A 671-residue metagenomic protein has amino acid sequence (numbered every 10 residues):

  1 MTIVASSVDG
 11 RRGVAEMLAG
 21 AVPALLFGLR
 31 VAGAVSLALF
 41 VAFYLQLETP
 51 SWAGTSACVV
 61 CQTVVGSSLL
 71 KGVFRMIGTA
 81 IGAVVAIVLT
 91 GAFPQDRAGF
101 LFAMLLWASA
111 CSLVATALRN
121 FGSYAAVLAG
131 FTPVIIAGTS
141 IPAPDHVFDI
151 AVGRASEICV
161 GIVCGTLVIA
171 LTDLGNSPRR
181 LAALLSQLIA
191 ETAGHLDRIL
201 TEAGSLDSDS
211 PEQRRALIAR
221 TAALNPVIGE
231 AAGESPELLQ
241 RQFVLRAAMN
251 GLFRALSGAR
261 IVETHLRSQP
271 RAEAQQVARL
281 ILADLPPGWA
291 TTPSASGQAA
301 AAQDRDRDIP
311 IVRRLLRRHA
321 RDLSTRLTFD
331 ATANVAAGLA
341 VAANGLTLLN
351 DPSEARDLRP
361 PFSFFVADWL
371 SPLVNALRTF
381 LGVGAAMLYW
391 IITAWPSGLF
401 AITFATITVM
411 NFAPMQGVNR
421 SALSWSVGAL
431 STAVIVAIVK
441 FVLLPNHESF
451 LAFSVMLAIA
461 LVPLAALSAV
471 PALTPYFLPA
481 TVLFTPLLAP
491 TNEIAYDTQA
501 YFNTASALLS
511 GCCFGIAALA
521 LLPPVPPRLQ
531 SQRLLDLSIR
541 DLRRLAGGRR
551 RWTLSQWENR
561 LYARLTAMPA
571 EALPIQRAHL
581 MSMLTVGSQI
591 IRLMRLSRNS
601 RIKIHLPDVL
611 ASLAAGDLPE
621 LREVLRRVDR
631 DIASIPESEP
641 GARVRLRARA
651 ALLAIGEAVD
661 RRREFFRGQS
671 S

Functional and structural regions predicted by a protein language model:
M1-P236, Q240, N344-G345, D351 (+1 more regions): A transmembrane helix-and-boundary motif of multi-pass membrane transporters/channels
L188-A203, L245-L358, R595-S671: Soluble C-terminal extramembrane regulatory/interaction domains of multi-pass membrane proteins
G548-R622, S634-E637, E664: C-terminal accessory regions
